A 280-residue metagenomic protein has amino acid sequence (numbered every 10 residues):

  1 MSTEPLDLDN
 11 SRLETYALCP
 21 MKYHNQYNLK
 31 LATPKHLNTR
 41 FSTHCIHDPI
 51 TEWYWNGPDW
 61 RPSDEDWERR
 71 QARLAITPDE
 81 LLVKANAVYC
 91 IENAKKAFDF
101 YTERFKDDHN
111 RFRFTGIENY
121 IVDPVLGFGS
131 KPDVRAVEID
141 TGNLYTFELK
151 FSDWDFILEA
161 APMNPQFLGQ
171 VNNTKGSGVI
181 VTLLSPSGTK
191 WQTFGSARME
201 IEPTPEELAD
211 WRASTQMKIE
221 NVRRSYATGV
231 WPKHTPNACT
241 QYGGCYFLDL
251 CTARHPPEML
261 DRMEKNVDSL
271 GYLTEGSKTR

Functional and structural regions predicted by a protein language model:
T3-P5, P20-P34, R70-T77, T146 (+1 more regions): Short amphipathic alpha-helical segments and their helix-coil junctions
D7-L8, D79-E80, K84, I157-A161 (+1 more regions): Metal-dependent nuclease catalytic regions and adjoining charged, substrate-binding loops involved in nucleic-acid end
N10-P58, E118, Q241-F247: Nuclease catalytic cores
L29, K150-D153, S185: A short beta-strand motif that forms part of the nucleic acid-binding face of small beta-barrel RNA-binding folds
H36, P58, Q71, G169 (+1 more regions): Conserved catalytic core of nucleotide polymerization and phosphodiester-bond processing enzymes
N38, S42, C90, M163-Q166: Hydrophobic (often cysteine-bearing) scaffold residues that line and stabilize catalytic clefts of nucleotide/cofactor
C45-Y120: A non-catalytic, helix-rich entry segment at domain boundaries
G116-F167, V171-T174: Non-catalytic protein-protein interaction segments used by genome-maintenance enzymes to assemble and couple activities
